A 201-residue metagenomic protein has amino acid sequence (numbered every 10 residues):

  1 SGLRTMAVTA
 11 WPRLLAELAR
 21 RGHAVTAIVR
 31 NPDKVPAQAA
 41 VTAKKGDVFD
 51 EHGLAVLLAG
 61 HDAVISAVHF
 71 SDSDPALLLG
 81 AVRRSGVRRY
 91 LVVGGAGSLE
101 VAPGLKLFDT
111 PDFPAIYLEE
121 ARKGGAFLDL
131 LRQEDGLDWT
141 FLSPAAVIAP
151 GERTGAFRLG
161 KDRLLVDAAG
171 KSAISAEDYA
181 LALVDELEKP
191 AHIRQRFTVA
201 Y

Functional and structural regions predicted by a protein language model:
R4-Q38, E51-L54, S85, R89 (+1 more regions): Oxidoreductase cofactor-interface core, primarily capturing Rossmann-like NAD(P)-dependent enzymes
W11, D74-P75: Short, well-ordered alpha-helical microsegments
T42-D62: Conserved Rossmann-fold cofactor-binding substructure of NAD(P)-dependent oxidoreductases
G46, S66-V68, S172: Glycine- and other small-residue-rich loops at beta-strand/loop junctions that grip anionic moieties
V48-F49, H69-S73: Short beta->alpha connector loops
A63-V68, V92: Redox-cofactor binding/interface segments in oxidoreductases and associated redox assembly factors
L77-A81: A short acidic, amphipathic alpha-helical/loop segment
